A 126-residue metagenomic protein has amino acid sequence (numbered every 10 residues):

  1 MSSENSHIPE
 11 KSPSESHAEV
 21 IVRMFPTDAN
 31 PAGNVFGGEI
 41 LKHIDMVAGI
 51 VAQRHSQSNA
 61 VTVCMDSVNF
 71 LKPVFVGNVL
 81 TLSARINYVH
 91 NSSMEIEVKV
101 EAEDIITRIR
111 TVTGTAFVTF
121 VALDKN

Functional and structural regions predicted by a protein language model:
S2-V61, V121-N126: Hot-dog-fold acyl-thioester-processing enzymes
S3, I8-K11, E15-V20, F75-V76 (+1 more regions): HotDog/MaoC-like acyl-thioester-processing domains
R23, T27-D28, S67, V74 (+1 more regions): Generic hydrophobic-segment detector
D45-E103: A contiguous binding-surface segment within folded domains or other stable secondary-structure elements
